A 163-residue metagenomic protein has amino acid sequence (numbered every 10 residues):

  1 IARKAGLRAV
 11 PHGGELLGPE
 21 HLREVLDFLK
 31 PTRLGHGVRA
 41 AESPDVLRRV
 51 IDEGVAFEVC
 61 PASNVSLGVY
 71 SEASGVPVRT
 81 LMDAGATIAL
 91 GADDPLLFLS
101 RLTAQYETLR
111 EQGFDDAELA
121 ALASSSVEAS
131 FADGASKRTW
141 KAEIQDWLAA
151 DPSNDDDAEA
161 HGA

Functional and structural regions predicted by a protein language model:
I1-R3, V76-G85: Short, hydrophobic/aliphatic alpha-helical segments
I1-V69: Active-site core of metal-dependent hydrolases
V10-L16, L81-R101: Short acidic/histidine-rich active-site segments
H12, H36-G37, S71, A92-L96 (+4 more regions): Hydrophobic alpha-helical scaffolding
G18, S43, F98-L102, K137: Alpha-helix N-cap/helix-start motif
E20, S71-R79: Charged helix-capping and loop-helix junction motifs
V25-A40, T80-I88, Q105-A117, A121: Structural recognition of alpha->loop->beta junctions
A104, F114-A163: Mid-to-C-terminal alpha-helical segments outside catalytic/metal-binding sites
